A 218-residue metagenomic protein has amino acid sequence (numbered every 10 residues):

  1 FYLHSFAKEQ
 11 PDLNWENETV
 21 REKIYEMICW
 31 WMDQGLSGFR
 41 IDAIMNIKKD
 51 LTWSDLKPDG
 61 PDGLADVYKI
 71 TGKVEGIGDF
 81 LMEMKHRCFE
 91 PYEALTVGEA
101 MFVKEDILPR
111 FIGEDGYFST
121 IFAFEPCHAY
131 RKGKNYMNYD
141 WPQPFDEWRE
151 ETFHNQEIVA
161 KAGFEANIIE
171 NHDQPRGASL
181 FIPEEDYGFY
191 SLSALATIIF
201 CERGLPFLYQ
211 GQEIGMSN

Functional and structural regions predicted by a protein language model:
F1-N218: Active-site and adjacent substrate-binding regions of carbohydrate-active enzymes
